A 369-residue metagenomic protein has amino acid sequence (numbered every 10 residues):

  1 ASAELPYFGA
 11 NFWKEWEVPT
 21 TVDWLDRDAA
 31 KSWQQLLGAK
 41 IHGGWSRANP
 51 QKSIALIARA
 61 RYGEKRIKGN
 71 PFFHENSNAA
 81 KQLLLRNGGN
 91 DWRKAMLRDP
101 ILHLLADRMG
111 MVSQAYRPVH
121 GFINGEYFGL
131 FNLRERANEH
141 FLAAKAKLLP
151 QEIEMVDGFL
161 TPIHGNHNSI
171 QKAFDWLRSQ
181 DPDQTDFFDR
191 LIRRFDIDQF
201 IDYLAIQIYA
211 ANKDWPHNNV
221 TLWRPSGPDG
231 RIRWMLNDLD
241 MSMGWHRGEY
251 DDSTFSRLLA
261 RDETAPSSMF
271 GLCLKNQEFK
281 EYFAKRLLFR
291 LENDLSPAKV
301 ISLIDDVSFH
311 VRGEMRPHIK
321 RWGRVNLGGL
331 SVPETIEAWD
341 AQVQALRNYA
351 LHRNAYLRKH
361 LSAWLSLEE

Functional and structural regions predicted by a protein language model:
A1-E15, T21, A29-A30, G43-W45 (+7 more regions): Middle-to-C-terminal accessory/interaction subdomains
A1-S169: Conserved ATP-binding subdomain of kinase catalytic cores across diverse folds
